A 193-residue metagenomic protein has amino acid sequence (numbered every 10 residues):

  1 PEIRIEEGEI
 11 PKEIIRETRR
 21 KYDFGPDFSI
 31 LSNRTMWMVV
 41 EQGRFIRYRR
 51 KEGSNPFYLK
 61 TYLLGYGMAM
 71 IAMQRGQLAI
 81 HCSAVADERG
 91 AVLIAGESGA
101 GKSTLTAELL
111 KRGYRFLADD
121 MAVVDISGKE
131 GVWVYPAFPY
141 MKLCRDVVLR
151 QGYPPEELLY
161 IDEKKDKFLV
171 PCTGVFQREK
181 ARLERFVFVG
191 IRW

Functional and structural regions predicted by a protein language model:
P1, R16-T18, G67, A72 (+1 more regions): Intrinsically disordered, low-complexity boundary segments flanking structured domains
P1-N55, L59: Long, basic/Gly/Ser/Thr-rich N-terminal segments that mediate initial subcellular attachment or targeting
K51-G53, M73, E97: Beta-hairpin (beta-strand-turn-beta-strand) motif
L59-A79: N-terminal pre-Walker A segment at the start of P-loop NTPase domains
S83, D87-E97, K111-W193: Glycine-rich, often acidic-flanked micro-motifs that create phosphate/phosphodiester-binding or positioning elements
A100-G101: Conserved glycine(s) of the Walker
L105-T106: Post-Walker A alpha-helix
